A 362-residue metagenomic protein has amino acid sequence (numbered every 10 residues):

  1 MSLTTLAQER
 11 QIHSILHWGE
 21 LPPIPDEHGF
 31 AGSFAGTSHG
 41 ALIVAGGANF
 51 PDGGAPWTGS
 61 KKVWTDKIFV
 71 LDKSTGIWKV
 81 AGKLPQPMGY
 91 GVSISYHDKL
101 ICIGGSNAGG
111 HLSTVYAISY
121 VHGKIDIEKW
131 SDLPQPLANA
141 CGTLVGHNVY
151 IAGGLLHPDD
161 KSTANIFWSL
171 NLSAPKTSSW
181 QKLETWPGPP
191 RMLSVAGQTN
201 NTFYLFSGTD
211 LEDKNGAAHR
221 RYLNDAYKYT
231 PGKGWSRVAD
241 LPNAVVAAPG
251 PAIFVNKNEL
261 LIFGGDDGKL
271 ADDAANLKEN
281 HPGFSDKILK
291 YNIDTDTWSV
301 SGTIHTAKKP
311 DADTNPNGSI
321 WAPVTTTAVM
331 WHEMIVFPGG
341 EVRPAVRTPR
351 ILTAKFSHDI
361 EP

Functional and structural regions predicted by a protein language model:
A7-P362: Kelch-like beta-propeller repeat domains
